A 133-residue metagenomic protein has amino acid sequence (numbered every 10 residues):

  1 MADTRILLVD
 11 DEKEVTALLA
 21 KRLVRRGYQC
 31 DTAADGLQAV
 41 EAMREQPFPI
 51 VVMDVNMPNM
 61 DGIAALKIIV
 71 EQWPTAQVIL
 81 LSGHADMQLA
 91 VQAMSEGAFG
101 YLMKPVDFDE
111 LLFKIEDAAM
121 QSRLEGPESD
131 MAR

Functional and structural regions predicted by a protein language model:
A17-R25: Charged docking surfaces used in two-component/phosphorelay signaling
A34-Q38, D61-A64, A85: Acidic catalytic/metal-coordinating carboxylates
E41, I63-T75, Q92: Short amphipathic alpha-helix used as the core "switch/output" element in two-component signaling
Q46-V52: Active-site beta3 strand of CheY-like receiver
M57: Receiver (REC) domain active-site loop signature in two-component systems and cognate sites in sensor histidine kinases
D86-Q88, V106-A119: C-terminal output helix
